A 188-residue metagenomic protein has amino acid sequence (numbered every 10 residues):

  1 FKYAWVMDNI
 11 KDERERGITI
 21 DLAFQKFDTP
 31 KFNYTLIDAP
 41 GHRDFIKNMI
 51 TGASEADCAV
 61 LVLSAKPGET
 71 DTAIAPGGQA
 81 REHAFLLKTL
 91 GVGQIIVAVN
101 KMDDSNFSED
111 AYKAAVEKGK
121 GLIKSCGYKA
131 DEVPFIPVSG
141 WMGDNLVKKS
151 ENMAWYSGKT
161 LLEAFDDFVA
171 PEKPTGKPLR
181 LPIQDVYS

Functional and structural regions predicted by a protein language model:
F1-K47, A56-E69: P-loop NTPase switch module centered on the Walker A-proximal segment
A4, I20-D21, A39, R43-I46 (+7 more regions): Amphipathic alpha-helical transducer elements in NTP-driven molecular machines
I10-I18, Q25-D28, I50-G52, K88 (+3 more regions): Replace "in large, NTP-powered and nucleic-acid-processing enzymes" with "in large, NTP-powered factors and other
G17, D38, M49, V60 (+5 more regions): Residue-level signature of catalytic and energy-coupling elements of molecular machines, predominantly ATP/GTP-dependent
T19, K26, T35-L36, V60-V62 (+3 more regions): Structured core elements
G41, D103, M142: Short, glycine/acidic-enriched loop or turn micro-motifs at the edges of active sites
G52-A53, A59-E132: Conserved C-terminal guanine-recognition region of P-loop GTPase G domains, centered on the G4
K113, K120-S188: Conserved catalytic-core segments of large NTP-driven translation/proteostasis enzymes
